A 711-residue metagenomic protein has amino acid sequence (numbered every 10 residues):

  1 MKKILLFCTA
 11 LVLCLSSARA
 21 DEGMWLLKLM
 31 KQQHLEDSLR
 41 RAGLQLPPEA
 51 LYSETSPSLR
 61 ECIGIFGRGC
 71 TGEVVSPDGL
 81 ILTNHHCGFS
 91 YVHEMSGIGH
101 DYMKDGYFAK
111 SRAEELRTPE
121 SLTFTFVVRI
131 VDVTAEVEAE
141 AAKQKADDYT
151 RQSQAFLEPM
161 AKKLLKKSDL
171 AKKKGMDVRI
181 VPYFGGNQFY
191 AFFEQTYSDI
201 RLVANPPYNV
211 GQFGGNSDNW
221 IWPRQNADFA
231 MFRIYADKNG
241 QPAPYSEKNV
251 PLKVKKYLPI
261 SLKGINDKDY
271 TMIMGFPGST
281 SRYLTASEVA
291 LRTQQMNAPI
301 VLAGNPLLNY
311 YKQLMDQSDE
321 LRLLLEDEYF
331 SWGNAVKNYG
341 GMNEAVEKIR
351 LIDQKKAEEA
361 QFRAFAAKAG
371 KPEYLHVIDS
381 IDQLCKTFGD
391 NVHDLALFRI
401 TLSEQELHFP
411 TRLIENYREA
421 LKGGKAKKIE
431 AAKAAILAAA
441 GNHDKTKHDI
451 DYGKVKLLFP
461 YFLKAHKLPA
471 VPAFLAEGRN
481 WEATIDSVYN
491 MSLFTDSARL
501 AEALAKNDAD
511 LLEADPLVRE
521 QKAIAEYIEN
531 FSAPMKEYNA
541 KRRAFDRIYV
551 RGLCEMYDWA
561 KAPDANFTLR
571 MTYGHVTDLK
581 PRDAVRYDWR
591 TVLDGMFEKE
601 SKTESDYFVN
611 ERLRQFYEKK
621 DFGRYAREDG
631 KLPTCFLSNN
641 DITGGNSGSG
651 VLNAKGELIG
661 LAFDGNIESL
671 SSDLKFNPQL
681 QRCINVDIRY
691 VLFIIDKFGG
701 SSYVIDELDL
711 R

Functional and structural regions predicted by a protein language model:
M1-I4: Positively charged n-region of N-terminal signal peptides that target proteins for export
C8, S16-R711: Terminal presequence/propeptide segments associated with secretion/organelle targeting and zymogen/polyprotein
L13: Phosphate-proximal small/polar/acidic motifs at interfaces that engage nucleotide phosphates, polyphosphates
